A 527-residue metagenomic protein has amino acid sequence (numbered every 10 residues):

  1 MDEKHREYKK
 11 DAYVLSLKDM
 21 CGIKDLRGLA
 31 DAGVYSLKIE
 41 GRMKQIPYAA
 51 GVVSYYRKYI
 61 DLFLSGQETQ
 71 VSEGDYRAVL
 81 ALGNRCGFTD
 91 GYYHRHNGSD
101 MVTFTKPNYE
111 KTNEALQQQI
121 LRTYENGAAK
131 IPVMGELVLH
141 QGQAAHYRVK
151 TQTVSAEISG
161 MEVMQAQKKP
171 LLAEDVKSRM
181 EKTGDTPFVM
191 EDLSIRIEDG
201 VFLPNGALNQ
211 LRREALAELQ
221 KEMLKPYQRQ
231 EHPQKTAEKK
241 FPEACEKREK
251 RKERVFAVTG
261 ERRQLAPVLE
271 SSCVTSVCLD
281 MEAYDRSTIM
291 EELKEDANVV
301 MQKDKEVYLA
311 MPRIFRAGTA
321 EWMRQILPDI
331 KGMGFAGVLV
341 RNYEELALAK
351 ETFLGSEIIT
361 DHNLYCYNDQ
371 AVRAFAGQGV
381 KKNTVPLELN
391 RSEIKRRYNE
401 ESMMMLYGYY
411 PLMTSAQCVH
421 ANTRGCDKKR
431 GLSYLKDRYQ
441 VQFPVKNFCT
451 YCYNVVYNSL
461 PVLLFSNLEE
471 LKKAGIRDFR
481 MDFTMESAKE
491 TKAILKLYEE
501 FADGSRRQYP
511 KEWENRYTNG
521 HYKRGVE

Functional and structural regions predicted by a protein language model:
M1-H362, C366-E527: Surface-exposed amphipathic alpha-helical tracts and adjacent flexible/coil segments at the periphery of soluble enzymes
